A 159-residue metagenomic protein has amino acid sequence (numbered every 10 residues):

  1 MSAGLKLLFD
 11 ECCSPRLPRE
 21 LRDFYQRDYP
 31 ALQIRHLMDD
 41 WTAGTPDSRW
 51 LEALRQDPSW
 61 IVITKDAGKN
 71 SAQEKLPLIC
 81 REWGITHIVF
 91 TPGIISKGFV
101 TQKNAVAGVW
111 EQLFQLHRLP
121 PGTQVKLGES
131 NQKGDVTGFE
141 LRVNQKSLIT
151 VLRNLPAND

Functional and structural regions predicted by a protein language model:
M1-L5, I34, Q56: N-terminal intrinsically disordered, cationic/polar leader segments that include organellar targeting peptides
L5-L21, L127-K133: Metal-dependent nucleic-acid phosphoesterase active-site entry motif
F9-E11, L37-M38, I63-A67, T91: Short His-Asn-centered micro-motif
P30-W41: A short beta-strand-loop structural module common to alpha/beta enzyme folds
D47, L54-L76: Acidic, metal-binding active-site segment of PIN/NYN-like and related structure-specific nucleases
K69-V106: Mid-chain, well-packed structural core segment of small domains
G98-V125: Short, glycine-/small-residue-rich phosphate/pyrophosphate-handling segment
Q115-D159: Charged phosphate-binding loop/patch that engages nucleotide di/tri-phosphates or the phosphate backbone of nucleic
